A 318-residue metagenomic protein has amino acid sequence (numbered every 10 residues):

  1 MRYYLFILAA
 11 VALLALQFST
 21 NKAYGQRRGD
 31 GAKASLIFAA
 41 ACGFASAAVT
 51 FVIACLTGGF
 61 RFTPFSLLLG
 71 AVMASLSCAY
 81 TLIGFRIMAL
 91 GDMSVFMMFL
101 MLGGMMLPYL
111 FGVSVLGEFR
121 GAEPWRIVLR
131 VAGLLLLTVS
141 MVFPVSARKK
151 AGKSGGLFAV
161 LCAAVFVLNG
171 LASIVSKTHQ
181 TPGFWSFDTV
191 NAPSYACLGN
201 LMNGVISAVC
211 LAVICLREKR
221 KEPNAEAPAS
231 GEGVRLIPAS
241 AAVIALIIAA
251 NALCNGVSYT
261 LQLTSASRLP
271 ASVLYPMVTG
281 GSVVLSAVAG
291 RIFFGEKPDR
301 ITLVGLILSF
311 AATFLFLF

Functional and structural regions predicted by a protein language model:
M1-F318: Polytopic alpha-helical membrane proteins, predominantly small-molecule transporters/carriers
